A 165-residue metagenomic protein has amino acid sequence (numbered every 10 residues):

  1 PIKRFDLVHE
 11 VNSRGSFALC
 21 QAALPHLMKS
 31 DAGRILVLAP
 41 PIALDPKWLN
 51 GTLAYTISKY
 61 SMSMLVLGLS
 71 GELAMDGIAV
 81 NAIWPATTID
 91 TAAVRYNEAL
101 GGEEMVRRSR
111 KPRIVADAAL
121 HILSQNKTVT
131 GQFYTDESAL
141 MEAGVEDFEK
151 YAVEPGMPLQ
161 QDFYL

Functional and structural regions predicted by a protein language model:
P1-A18, L36, M62: Catalytic Tyr-X3-Lys loop
I2, M28-K29, R34-M75, A86-T88: Catalytic loop of short-chain dehydrogenase/reductase
L7, E72, I114: Acidic donor-binding helix in nucleotide-sugar-dependent glycosyltransferases
H9, S13, G51-S63, R108-R113: Short-chain dehydrogenase/reductase
E10, K29, R95-Y96: Phosphate-coordinating loops and pocket residues in cytosolic domains that bind phosphorylated ligands
C20-Q21, L67: A short, exposed helix-loop element centered on a Lys and neighboring polar residues
L36, V80-I83, V94: Hydrophobic structural elements of the Rossmann-like NAD(P)H-binding subdomain that define the short-chain
A82, G102-L165: C-terminal helical subdomain
